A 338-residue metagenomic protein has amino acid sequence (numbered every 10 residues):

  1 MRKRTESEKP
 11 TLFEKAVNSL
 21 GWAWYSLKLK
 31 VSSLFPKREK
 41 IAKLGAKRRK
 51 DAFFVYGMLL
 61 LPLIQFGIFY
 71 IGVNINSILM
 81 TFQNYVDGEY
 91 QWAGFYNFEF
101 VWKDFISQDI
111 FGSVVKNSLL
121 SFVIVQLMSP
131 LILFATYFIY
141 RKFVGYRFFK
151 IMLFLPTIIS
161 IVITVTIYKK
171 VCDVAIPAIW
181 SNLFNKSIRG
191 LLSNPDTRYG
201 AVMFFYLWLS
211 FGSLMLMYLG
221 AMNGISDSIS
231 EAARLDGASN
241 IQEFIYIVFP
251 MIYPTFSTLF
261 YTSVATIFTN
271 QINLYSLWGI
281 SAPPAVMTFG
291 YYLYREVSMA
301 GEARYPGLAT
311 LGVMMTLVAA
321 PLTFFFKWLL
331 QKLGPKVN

Functional and structural regions predicted by a protein language model:
M1-L59, V144-Y146, K327-N338: Transmembrane alpha-helical segments of polytopic membrane transport and secretion proteins
K50-N338: A structural signal for multi-pass alpha-helical bundles of membrane permease subunits that mediate small-molecule
